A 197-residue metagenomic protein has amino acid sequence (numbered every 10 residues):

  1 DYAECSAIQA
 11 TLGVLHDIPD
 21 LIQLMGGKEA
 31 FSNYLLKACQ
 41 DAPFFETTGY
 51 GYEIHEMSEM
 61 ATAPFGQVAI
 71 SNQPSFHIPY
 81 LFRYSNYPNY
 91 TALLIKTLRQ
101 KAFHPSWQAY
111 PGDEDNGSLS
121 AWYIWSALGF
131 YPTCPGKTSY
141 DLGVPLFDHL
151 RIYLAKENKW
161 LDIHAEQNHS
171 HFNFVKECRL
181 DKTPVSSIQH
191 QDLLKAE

Functional and structural regions predicted by a protein language model:
D1-D162, Q167, D192, A196: Active-site core of glycosidic bond-cleaving carbohydrate-active enzymes
Q167-E197: C-terminal beta-sandwich/jelly-roll accessory domains of carbohydrate-active enzymes
